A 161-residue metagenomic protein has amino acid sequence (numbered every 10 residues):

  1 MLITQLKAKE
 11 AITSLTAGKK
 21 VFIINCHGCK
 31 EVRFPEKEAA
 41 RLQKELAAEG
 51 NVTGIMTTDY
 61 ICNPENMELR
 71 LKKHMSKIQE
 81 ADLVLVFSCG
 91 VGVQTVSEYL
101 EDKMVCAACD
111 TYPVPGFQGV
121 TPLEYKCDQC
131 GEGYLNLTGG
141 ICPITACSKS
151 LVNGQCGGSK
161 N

Functional and structural regions predicted by a protein language model:
M1-G158: Iron-sulfur-associated redox domains of electron-transfer enzymes in respiratory and anaerobic energy metabolism
